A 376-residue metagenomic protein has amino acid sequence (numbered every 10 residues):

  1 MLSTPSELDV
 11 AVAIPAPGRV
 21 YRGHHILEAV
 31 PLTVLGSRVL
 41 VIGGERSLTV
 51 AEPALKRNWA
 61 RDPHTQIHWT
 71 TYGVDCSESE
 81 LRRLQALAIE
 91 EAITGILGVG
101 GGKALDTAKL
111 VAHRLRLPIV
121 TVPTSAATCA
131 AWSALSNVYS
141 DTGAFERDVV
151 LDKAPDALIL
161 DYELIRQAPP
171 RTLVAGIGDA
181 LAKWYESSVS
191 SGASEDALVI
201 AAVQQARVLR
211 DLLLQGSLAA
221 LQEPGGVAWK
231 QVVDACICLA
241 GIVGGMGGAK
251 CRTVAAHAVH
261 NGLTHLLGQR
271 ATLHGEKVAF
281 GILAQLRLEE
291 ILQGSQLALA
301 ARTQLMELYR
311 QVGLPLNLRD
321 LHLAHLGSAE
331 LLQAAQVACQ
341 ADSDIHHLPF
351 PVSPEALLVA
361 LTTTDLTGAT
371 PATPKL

Functional and structural regions predicted by a protein language model:
M1-G95: ATP/NTP phosphate-donor binding region
L2-E7, S295-L376: C-terminal charged capping/lid subdomain of soluble metabolic enzymes
G18, H113-Q205: A glycine/threonine-rich phosphate-anchoring loop and its flanking beta-alpha core in nucleotide/phosphate-binding
T49-E52, K103-L110, T128-W132, R252: Short glycine/serine/threonine-rich phosphate/pyrophosphate-binding segments that cradle anionic phosphate groups
A88-V111, L115-A126: A short, small-residue-rich loop immediately preceding and capping a beta-strand
I177, L181-Y185, W229-V243, I282 (+3 more regions): Short alpha-helical scaffolding segments that buttress acidic/His motifs in well-ordered protein cores
E195-Q311: Active-site segments that bind and position negatively charged phosphate/pyrophosphate groups
